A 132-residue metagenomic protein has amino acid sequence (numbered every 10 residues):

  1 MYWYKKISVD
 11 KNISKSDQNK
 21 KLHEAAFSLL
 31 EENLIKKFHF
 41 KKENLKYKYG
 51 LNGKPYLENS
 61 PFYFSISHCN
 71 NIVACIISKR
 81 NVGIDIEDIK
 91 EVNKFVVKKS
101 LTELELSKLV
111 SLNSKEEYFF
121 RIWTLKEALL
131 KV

Functional and structural regions predicted by a protein language model:
M1-V132: Core catalytic alpha/beta fold that binds nucleotide/phospho-ligands
